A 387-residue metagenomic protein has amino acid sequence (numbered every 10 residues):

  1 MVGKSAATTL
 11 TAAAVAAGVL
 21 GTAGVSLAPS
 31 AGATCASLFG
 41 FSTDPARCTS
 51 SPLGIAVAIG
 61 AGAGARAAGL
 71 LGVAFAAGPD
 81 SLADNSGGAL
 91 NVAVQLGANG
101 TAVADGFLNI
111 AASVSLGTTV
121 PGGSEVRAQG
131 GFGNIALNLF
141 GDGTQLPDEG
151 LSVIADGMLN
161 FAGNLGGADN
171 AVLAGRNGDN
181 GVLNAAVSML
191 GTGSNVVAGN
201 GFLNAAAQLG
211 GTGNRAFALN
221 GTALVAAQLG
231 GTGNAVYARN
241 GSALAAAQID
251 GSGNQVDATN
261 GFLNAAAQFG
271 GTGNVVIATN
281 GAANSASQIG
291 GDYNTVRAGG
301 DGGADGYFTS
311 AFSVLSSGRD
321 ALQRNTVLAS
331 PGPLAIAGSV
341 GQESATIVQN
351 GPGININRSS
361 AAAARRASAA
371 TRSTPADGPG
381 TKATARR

Functional and structural regions predicted by a protein language model:
V2, A7, A17-S30: C-terminal segment of classical bacterial N-terminal signal peptides
G3, T9-A12, L38, A335: N-terminal alpha-helical interaction blocks
A12-A13, L53: A short linear-motif detector with a strong N-terminal bias
A31-A383: Periodic small-residue-enriched repeat registers in elongated scaffold domains
A385-R387: Short, solvent-exposed mixed-charge patches
